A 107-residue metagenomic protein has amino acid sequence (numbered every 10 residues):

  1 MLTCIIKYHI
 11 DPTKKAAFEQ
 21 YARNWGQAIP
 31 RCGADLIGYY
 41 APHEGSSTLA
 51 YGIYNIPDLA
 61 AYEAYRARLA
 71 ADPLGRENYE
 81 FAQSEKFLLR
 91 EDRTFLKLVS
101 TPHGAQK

Functional and structural regions predicted by a protein language model:
L2-K7, F18, A28-I29, A50-I53: Short, structured motif recognition centered on aromatic/hydrophobic residues
K7-P12, Y54-D58: Short beta-strand-to-loop capping motifs
Q20-I37, N55-T94: An amphipathic, aromatic/His-enriched active-site/gating alpha helix that lines ligand/cofactor pockets
Y40-A41, K97: Residue-level recognition of beta-strand->loop/alpha-helix junctions
G45-T48: Short acidic/glycine-enriched loop/turn segments that link adjacent beta-strands
E91-K107: Short, low-order "capping/linker" segments at domain edges
